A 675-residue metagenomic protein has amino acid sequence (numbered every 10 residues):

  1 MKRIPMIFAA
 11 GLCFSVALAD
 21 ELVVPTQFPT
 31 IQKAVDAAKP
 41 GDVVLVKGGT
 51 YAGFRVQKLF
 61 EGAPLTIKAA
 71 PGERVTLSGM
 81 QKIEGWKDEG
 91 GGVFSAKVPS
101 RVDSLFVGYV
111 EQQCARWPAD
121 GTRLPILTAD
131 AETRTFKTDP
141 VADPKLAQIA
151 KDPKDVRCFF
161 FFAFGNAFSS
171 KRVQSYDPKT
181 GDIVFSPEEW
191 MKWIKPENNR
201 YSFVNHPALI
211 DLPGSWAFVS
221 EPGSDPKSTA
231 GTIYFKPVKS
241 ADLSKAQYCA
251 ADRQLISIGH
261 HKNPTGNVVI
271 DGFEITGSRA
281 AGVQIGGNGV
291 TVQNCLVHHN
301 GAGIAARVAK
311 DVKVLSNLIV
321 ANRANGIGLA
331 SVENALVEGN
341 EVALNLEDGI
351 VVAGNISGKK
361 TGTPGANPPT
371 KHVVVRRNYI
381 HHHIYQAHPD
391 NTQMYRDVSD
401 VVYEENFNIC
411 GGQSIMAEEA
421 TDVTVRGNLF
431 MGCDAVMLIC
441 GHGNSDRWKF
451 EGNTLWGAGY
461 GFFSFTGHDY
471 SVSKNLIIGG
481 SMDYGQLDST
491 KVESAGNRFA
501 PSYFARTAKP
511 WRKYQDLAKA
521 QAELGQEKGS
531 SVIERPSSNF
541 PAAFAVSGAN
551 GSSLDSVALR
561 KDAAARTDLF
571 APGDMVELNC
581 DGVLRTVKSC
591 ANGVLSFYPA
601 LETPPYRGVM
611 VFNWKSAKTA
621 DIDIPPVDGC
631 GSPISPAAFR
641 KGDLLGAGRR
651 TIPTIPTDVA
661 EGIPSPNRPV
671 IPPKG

Functional and structural regions predicted by a protein language model:
M1-I7: Bacterial N-terminal signal peptides that target proteins for export
I7-S15: Bacterial N-terminal signal peptides
A17-A19: Boundary at the C-terminal end of the N-terminal hydrophobic targeting segment
V24, P29-S278, Q284, K359-N367 (+1 more regions): Extracellular polysaccharide-degrading/modifying enzymes targeting complex plant/algal/animal polysaccharides
V35-D36, F54-F60, P71, V75-M80 (+13 more regions): Glycine-rich beta-solenoid repeat tracts in large extracellular/virion proteins
T50, P71, Q81, F162 (+11 more regions): Short, flexible loop/turn elements at secondary-structure junctions
K68-A69, Y234, N345, H383-Q386: Proline-centered turn/helix-capping motifs that create local helix->coil transitions or kinks
G266-G277, G289-G301, K310-N325, E333-I384 (+6 more regions): Right-handed parallel beta-helix
